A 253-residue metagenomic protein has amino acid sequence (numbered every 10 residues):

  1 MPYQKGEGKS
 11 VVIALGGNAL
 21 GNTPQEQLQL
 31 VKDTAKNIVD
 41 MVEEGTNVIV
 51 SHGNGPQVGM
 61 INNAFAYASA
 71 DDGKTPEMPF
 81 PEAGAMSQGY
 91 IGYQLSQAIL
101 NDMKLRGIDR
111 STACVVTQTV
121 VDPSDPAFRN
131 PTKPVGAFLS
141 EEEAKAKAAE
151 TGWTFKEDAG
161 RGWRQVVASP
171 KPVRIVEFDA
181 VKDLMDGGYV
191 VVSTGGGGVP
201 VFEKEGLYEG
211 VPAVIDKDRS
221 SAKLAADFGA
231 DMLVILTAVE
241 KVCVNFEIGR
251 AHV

Functional and structural regions predicted by a protein language model:
M1-S51, M60-A70, P79, D183-D186: N-terminal glycine-/serine-/threonine-rich phosphate-binding loop
V12-A14, N47-M60, S111-V116, S193-T194 (+1 more regions): Short beta-strand segments at enzyme active-site cores
T23-Q25, G59-A64, S124-N130, E203-G206 (+1 more regions): Short acidic, glycine/serine/threonine-rich loops at helix termini
Q27-K32, A64-T75, R129-A137, G206-A213: A glycine- and small-aliphatic-rich helix-loop capping segment at beta-alpha/alpha-beta transitions that lines
D40-E44, Q94-K104, K223-D231: Alpha-helix C-terminal capping segments
A68-V191: Ligand-binding beta-strand-loop-alpha-helix segment within the catalytic cores of soluble metabolic enzymes
V190-L236, K241-N245: Conserved mixed alpha/beta catalytic, RNA-binding, or beta-rich assembly cores of soluble enzyme, regulatory
A251-V253: Conserved small/polar residues in nucleotide/adenosyl-binding loops
